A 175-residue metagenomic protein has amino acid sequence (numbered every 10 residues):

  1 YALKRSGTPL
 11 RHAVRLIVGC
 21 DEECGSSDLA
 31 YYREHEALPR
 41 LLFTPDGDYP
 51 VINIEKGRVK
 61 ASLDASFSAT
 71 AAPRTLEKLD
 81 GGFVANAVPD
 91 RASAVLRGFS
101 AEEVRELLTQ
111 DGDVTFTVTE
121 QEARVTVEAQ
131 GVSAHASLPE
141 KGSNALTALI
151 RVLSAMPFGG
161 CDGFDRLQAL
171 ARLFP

Functional and structural regions predicted by a protein language model:
Y1-S68, A101, R105, D113-T117 (+1 more regions): Acidic/histidine-rich catalytic neighborhood of metal-dependent amide-processing enzymes
A2, V18-G19, G25, P39-P45 (+4 more regions): Small-side-chain structural scaffolding
I54-K56, K60-D80, A85-Q130, A136-P175: Acidic-enriched catalytic cores of C-N bond-cleaving enzymes acting on peptides and small amides
